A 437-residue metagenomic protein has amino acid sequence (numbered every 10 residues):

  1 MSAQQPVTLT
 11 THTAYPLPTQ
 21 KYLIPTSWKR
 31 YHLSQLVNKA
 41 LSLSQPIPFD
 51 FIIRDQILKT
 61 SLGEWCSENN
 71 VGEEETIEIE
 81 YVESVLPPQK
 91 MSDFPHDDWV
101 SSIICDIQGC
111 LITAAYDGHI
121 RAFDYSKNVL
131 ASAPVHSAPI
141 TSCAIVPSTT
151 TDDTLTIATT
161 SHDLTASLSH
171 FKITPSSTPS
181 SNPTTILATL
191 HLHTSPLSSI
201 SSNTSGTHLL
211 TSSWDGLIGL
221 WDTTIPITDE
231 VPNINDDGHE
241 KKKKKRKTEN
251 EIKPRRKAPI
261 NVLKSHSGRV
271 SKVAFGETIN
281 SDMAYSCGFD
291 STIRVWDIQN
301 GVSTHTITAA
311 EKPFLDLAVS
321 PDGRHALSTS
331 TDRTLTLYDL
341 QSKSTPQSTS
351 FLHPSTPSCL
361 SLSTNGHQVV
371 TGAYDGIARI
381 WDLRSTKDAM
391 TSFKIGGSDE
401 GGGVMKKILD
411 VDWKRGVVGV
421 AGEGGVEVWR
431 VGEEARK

Functional and structural regions predicted by a protein language model:
M1-P18, L23-C110, Y116-D117, R121 (+2 more regions): Intrinsically disordered, low-complexity acidic/Ser/Thr/Pro-rich linker and tail segments in large eukaryotic scaffolds
P88-K90, L130-A131, S177-T178, T184-A188 (+6 more regions): A structural motif specific to WD40 beta-propellers
D93-V100, A133-I140, P183, L190-L197 (+5 more regions): WD40/WD-repeat beta-propeller blade N-cap
I103-G109, C143-L155, T194, S199-T207 (+12 more regions): Loop/turn segments within WD40 beta-propeller blades
A114-D117, T159-L164, S205, T211-L217 (+9 more regions): Conserved strand-to-loop turn within each blade of WD40 beta-propeller repeats
D124-N128, F171-T174, T223-P226, I298-G301 (+3 more regions): Short loop/turn segments that connect beta-strands within beta-propeller blades
L409-K437: Blade-level signature of beta-propeller repeat domains, shared across WD40, Kelch, NHL, RCC1 and BNR/Asp-box propellers
